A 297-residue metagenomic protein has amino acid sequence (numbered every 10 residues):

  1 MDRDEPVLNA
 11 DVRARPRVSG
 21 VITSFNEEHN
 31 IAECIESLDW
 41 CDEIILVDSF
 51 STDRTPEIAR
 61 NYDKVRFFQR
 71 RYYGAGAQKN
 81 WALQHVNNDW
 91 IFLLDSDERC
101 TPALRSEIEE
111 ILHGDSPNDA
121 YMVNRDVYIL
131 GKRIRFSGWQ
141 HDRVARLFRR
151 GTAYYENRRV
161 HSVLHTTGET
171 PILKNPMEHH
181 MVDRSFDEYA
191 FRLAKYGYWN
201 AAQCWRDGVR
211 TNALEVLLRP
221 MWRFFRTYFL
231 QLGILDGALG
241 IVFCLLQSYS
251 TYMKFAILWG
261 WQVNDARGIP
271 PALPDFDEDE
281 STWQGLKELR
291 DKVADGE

Functional and structural regions predicted by a protein language model:
M1-S37: N-proximal low-complexity "stem/linker" segments adjacent to membrane-targeting elements
D2-E5, A77-L83, W90, T101-D265: Catalytic-site signature of metal-activated, phosphate-bearing donor transferases, centered on the GT-A/GT-A-like
R15, V86-D89: Active-site acidic short loop of glycosyltransferases
H29-A32, D53-N61, A103-L104: Acidic helix N-cap motif at the loop->helix transition within catalytic regions of sugar-transfer enzymes
S37, D48-E57, Y72, D95: A conserved acidic beta->alpha catalytic loop
S49, N87, L94-S96, A103: Active-site acidic Asp-centered loop
P56-H85: Conserved donor nucleotide-binding strand/loop of the catalytic core
A266-E297: Alpha-helical transmembrane segments and their immediate juxtamembrane flanks in integral membrane proteins
